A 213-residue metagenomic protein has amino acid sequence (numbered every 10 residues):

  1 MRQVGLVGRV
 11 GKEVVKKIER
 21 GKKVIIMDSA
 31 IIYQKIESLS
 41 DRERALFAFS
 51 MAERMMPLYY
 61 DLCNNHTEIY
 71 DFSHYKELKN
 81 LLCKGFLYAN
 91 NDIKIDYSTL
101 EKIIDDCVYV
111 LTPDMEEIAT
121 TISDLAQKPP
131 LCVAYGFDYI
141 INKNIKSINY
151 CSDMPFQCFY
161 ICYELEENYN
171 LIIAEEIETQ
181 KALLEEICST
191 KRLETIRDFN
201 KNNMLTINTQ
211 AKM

Functional and structural regions predicted by a protein language model:
V7-K16: Intrinsically disordered, low-complexity segments enriched in serine/threonine/proline/glycine and often basic
G21, I25-K35, L39-E175: Structured binding/interaction patches within domain cores
K146-M213: Glycine-rich, aromatic-bearing surface loops/beta-hairpins
